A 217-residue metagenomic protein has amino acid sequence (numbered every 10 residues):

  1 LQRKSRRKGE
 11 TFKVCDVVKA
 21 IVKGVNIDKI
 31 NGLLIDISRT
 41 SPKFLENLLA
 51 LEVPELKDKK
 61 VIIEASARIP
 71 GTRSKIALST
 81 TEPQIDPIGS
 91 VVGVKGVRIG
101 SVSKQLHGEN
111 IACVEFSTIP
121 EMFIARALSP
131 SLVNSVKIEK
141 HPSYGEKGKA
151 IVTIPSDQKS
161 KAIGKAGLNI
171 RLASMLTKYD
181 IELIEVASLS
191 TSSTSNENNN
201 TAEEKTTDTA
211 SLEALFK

Functional and structural regions predicted by a protein language model:
L1-K217: RNA-contacting regions in translation and RNA-metabolism proteins, encompassing KH/S1 modules where present
